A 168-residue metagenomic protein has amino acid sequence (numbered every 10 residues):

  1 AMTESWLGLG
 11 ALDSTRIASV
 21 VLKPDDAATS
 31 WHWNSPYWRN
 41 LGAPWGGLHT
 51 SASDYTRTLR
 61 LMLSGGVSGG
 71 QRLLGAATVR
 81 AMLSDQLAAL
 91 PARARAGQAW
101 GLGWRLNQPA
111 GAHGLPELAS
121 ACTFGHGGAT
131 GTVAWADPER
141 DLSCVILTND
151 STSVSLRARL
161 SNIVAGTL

Functional and structural regions predicted by a protein language model:
A1-A121: Short, surface-exposed loop or secondary-structure junction motifs that flank catalytic or metal-binding residues
S14, D26, P138, D150-S151: Short linear motifs in intrinsically disordered/low-complexity regions
R39-N40, V133-P138, T167: Short C-terminal domain-edge/linker segments immediately following a structured domain
T58, C144, L156: Active-site-proximal flexible loops/turns
G125: Short, structured beta-strand/loop micro-motifs enriched in basic residues and often containing a Trp
G128-T130: Short, small/polar residue-rich loop motifs at catalytic or cofactor-binding pockets
A134-W135, R140-D150: Short, well-ordered beta-strand elements
S151-L168: Generic C-terminus detector
